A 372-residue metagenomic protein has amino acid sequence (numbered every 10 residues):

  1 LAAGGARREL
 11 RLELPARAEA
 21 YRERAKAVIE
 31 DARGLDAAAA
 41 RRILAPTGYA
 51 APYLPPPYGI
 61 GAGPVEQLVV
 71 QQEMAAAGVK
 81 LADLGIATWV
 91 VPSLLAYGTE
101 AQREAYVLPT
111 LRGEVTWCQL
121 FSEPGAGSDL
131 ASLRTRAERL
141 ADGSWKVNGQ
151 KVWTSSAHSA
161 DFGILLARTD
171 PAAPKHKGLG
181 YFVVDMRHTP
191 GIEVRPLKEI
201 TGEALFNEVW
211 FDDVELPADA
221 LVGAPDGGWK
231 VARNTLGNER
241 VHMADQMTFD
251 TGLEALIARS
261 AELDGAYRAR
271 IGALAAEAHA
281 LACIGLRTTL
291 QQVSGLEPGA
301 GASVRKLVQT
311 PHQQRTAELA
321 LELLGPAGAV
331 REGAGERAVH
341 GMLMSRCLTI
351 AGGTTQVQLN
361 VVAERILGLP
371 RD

Functional and structural regions predicted by a protein language model:
L1-G85, L95, A105-P109, H242 (+3 more regions): Amphipathic, small/basic residue-rich leader segments at the start of a protein or domain
A2-L10, L14, Y21-A25, V65 (+3 more regions): Glycine-rich phosphate/cofactor-binding loops in nucleotide/flavin-utilizing enzymes
Y49-E114, S156-F162, E239, A278 (+4 more regions): Internal helix-loop-helix
T135-E138: A structural signal for short hydrophobic beta-strand segments in well-ordered beta-sheet cores
S144, N148-V194: A short core secondary-structure module
I192-C283, C347-L348: Glycine-rich beta->alpha junctions and the first turn(s) of the following alpha-helix
R268-A273, A300-L307: Short, charged, amphipathic alpha-helical segments
A302-G328: Charged, glycine-rich active-site and insertion segments that engage polyanionic ligands
